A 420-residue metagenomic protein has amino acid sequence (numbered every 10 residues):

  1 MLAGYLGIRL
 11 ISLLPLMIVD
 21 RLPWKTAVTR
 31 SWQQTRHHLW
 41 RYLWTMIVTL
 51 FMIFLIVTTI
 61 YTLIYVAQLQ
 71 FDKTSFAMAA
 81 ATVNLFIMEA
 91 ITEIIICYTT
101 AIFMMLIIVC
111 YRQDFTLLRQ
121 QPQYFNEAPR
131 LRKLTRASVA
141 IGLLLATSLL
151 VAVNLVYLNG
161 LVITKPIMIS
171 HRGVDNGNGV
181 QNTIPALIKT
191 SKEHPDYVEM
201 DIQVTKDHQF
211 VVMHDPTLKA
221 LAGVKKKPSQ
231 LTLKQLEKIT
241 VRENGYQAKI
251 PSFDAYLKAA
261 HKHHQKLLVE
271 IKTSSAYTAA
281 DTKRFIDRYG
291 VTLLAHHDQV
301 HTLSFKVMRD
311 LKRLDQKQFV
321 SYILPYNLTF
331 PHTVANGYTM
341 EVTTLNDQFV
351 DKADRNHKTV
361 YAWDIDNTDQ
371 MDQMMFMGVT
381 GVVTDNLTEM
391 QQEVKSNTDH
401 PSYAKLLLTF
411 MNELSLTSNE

Functional and structural regions predicted by a protein language model:
M1-K25, M78-F115: Selective recognition of hydrophobic, aromatic-rich stretches within alpha-helical transmembrane segments of polytopic
A3-Q70: Nonpolar helix-loop interface/hinge motif
F103-A140: Cytosolic-side transmembrane helix boundary signature
N126-G160: Internal/C-terminal transmembrane anchor helices
L155-D207, V211-V212, K219-L221, K225-Q230 (+1 more regions): Membrane-interface segments at or immediately adjacent to transmembrane helices that form the boundary between
H171, T190, D201, L236 (+7 more regions): Conserved, mostly hydrophobic/aromatic
H214-Q318, F410-N419: Metal-dependent phosphodiesterase/phospholipase catalytic core, i.e., the His/Asp/Glu-rich active-site region
Y322-E420: C-terminal active-site rim and adjoining tail of enzyme catalytic domains
